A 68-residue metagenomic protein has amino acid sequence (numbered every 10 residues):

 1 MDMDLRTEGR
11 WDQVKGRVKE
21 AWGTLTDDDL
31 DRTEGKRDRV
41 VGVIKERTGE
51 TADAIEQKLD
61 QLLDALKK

Functional and structural regions predicted by a protein language model:
M1-K68: Intrinsically disordered, low-complexity, hydrophilic segments
